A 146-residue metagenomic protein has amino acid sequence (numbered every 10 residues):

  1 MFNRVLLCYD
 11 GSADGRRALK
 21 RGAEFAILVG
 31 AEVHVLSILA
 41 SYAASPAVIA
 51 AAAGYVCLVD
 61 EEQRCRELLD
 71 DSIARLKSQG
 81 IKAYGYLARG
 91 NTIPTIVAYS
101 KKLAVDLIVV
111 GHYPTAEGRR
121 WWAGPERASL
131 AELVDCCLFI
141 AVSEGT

Functional and structural regions predicted by a protein language model:
N3-G54, L133: Small/aliphatic-rich secondary-structure junction motif
H34-L36, Y84-A88, F139: General small-molecule cofactor/ligand-binding pocket signal
S37, G111-Y113, V142-S143: Short secondary-structure boundary segments
A50-G54, K102-A104, E126-A128: Short, hinge-like loop/turn segments at secondary-structure boundaries
A53-E67: A short acidic, glycine-rich active-site loop that binds or catalyzes chemistry on phosphate/adenosine moieties
A74-I108, G145-T146: Structural beta-alpha unit
L107-E132: Glycine-rich, Arg-bearing micro-motifs that act as flexible, cationic patches
C136-T146: Short, flexible loop segments at boundaries between secondary-structure elements
